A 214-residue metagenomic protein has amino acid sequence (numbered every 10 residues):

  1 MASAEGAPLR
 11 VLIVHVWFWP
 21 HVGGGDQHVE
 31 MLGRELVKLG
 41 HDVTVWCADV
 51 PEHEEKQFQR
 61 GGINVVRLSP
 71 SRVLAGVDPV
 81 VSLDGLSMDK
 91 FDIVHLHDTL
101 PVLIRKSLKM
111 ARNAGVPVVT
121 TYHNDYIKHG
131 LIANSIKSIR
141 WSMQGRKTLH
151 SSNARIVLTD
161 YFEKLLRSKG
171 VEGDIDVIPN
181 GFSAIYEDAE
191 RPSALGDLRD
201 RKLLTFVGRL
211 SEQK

Functional and structural regions predicted by a protein language model:
M1-H53, Q57-N64, D89, V116: N-terminal subdomain of nucleotide-sugar transferases
V16-F18, P70, N180, F206-E212: Conserved donor-binding loops in enzymes that form glycosidic bonds
Q59-G85, L96, I132-K137: A short, charged, and often flexible helix/loop element on the N-terminal side of the glycosyltransferase catalytic
I93-K128: An aromatic- and histidine-rich active-site surface loop
P117, Y126-K147: Nucleotide-sugar donor phosphate/pyrophosphate-binding loop at the beta->alpha transition of glycosyltransferases
L149-T159: A short beta-strand/loop micro-motif in the catalytic core of glycosyltransferases that engages the nucleotide-sugar
Y161, G181: Carbohydrate-associated surface elements
A194-K214: Conserved donor-binding/catalytic core segment of Leloir-type glycosyltransferases
